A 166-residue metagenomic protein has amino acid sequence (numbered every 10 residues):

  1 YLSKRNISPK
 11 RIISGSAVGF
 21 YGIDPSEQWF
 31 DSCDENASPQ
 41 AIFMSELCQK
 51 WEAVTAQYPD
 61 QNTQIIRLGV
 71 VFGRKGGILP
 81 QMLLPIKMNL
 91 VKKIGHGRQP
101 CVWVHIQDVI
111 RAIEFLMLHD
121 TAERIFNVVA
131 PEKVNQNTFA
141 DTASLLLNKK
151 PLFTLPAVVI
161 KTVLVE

Functional and structural regions predicted by a protein language model:
Y1-P39: Conserved Rossmann-fold NAD(P)-dependent oxidoreductase catalytic core, especially the SDR/UDP-sugar
K10-S16, R67-G69, V129: Active-site beta-alpha turn of Rossmann-fold NAD(P)-dependent dehydrogenases/reductases
F20-I23, Q61-Q81: Flexible, glycine-rich beta-alpha linker
P25-I65: Catalytic helix-loop patch of NAD(P)-dependent Rossmann-fold dehydrogenases
E27-S38, M88-V91, V159-E166: Short glycine/proline- and charge-enriched loop/turn segments that cap or connect secondary-structure elements
S38-M44, G69-G76, H96-I106, M117: Glycine-rich "substrate-gating" loop/helix at the edge of Rossmann-like oxidoreductase active sites
P80-V91, Q99-K133: Alpha-helical substrate-binding/gating segment
L116-E166: Mid/C-terminal beta-alpha module of Rossmann-like enzyme folds, strongest in SDR-family dehydrogenases/epimerases
